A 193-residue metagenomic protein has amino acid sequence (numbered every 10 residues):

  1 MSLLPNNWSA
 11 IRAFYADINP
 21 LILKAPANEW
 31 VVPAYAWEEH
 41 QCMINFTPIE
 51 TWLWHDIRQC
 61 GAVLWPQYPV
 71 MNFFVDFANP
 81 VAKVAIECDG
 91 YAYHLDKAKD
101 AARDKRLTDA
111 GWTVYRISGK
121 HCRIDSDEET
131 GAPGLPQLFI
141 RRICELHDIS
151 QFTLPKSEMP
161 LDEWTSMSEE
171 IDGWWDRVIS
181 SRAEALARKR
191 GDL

Functional and structural regions predicted by a protein language model:
S2-V32, K105-L193: Basic, glycine-rich
V32-E50: A short, highly charged nucleic-acid-interacting micro-segment common to nuclease and nuclease-linked defense proteins
M43, E50-V70: A short acidic/basic microdomain associated with nuclease active sites
T47, T51, K97, A101-D104: Short, surface-exposed alpha-helical segments at coil->helix boundaries
L53, N79, R103-L107: Hydrophobic side chains within alpha-helical segments
Q59-V63, P80-K83, G111-W112: Short glycine/proline-enriched coil/turn segments at helix->beta-strand junctions
Y68-A102, H121-C122: Short beta-strand-loop-alpha-helix junction that forms the active-site gateway of nucleic-acid-processing nucleases
